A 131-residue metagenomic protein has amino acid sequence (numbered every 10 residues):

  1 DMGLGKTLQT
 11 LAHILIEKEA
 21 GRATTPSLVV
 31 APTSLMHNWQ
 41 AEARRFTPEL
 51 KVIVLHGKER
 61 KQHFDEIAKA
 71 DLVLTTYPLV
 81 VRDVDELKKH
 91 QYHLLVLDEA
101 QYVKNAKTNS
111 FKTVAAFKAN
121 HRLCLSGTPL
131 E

Functional and structural regions predicted by a protein language model:
D1-E131: ASCE P-loop NTPase motor core, strongest for the SF2 helicase catalytic module
